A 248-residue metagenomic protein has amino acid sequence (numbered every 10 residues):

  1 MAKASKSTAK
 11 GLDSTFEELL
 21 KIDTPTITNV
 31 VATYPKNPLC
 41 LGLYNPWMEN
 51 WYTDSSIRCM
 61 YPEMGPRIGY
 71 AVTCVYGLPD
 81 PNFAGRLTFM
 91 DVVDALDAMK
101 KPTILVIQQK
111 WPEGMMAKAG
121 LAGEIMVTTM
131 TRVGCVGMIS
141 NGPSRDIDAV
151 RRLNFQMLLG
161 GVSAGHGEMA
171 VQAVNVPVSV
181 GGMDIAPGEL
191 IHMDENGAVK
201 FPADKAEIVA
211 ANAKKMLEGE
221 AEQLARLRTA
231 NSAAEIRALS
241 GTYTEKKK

Functional and structural regions predicted by a protein language model:
A2-M99, I104, P112, G219 (+2 more regions): Intrinsically disordered, low-complexity regions enriched in acidic/Ser/Thr/Pro/Gln residues
V31, M130, E189-I191: Buried hydrophobic positions in well-ordered alpha/beta secondary-structure cores of metabolic enzymes
C40-L43, Y76, V106-Q108, M138-G142 (+2 more regions): General beta-strand structural signal in soluble alpha/beta enzymes
I68-Y70, K100-T103, G134-V136, R152-F155 (+3 more regions): Short coil/turn connectors at secondary-structure junctions
A95-N141: Extracellular/luminal Protease-associated
E113-A117, R145-V150, H166-G167: Short, well-ordered, mixed-charge alpha-helical segments that flank or form enzyme active sites
V127-S163: Ligand/cofactor pocket segment of small-molecule handling proteins
G160-I236: Acidic, glycine-rich flexible loop/linker segments
